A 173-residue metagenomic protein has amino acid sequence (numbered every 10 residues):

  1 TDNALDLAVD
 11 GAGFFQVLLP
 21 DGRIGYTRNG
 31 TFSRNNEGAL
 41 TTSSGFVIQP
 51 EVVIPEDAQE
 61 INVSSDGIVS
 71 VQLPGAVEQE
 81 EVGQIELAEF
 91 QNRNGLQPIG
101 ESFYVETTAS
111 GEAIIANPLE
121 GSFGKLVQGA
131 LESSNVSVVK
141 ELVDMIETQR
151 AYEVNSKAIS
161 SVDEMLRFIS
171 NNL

Functional and structural regions predicted by a protein language model:
T1-L173: Amphipathic alpha-helical polymerization modules
